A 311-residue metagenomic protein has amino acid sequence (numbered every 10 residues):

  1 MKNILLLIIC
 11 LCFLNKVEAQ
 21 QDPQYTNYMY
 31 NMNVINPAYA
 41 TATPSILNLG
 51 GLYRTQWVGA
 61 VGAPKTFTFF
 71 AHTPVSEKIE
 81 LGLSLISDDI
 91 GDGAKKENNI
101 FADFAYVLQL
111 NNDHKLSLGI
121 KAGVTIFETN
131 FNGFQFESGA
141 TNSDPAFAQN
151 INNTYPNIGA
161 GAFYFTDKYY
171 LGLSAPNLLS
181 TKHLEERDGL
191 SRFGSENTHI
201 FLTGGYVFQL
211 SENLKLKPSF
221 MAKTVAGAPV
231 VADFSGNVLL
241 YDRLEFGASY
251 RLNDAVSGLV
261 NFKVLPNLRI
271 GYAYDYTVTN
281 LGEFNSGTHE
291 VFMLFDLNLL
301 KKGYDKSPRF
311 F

Functional and structural regions predicted by a protein language model:
I4-F13: Sec-dependent N-terminal signal peptides
L14-A19: Sec/Tat signal peptide C-region and signal peptidase I cleavage site
Q20-F311: Subset of outer-membrane beta-barrel
